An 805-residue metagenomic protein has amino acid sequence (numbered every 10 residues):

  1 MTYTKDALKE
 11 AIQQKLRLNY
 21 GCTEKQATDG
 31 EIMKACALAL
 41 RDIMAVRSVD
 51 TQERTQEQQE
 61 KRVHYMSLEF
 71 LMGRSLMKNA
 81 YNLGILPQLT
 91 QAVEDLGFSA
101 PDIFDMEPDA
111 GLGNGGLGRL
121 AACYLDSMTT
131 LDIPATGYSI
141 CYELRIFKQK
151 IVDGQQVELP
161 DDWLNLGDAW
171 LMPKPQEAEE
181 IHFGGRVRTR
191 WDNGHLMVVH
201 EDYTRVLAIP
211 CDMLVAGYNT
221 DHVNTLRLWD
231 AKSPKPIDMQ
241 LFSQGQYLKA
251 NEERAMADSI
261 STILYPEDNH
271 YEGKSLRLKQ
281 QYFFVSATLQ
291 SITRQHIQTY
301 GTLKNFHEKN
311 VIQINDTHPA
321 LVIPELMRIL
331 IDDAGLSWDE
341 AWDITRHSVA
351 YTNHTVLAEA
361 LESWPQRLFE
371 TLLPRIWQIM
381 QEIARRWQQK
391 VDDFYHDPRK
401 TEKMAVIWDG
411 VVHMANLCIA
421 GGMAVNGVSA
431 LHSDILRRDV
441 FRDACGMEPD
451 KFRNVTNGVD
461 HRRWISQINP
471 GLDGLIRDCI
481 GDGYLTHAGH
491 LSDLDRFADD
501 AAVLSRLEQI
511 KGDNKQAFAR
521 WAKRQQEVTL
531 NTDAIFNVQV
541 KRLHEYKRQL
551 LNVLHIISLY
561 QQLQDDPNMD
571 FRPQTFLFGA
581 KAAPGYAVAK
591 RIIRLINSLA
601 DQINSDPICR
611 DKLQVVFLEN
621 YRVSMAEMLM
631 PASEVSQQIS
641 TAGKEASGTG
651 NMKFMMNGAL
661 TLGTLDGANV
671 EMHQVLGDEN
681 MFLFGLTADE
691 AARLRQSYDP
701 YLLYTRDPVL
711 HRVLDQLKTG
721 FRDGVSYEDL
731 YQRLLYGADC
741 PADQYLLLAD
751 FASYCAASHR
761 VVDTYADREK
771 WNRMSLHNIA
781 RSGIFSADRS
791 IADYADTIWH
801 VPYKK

Functional and structural regions predicted by a protein language model:
M1-K805: A conserved ligand/cofactor-binding region detector
